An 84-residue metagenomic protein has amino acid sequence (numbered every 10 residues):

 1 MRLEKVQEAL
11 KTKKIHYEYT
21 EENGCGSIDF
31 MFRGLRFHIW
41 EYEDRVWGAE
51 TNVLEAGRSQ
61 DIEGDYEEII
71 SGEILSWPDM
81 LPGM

Functional and structural regions predicted by a protein language model:
M1-M31, E50-E68, G72-L75, D79 (+1 more regions): Negatively charged, low-complexity tracts enriched in Asp/Glu with abundant Ser/Thr
L35-A56: Short, conserved beta-strand/beta-arch hydrophobic-aromatic motifs that form part of recognition grooves or interface
